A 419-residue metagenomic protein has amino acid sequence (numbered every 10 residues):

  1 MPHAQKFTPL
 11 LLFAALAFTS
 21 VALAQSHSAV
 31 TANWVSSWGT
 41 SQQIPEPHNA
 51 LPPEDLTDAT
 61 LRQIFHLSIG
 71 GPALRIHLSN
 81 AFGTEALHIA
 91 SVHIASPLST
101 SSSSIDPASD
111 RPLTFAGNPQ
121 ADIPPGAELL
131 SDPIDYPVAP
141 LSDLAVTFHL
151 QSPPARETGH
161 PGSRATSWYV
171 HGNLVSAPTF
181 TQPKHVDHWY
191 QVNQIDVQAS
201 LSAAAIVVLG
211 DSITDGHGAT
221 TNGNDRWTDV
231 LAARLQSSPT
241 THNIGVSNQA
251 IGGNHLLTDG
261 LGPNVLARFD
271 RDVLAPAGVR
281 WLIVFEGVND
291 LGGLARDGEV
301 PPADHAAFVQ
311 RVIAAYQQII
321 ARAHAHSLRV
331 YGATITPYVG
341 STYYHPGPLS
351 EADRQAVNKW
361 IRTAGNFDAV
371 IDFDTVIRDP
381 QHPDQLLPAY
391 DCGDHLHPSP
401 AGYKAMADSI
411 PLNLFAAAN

Functional and structural regions predicted by a protein language model:
M1-L11: Bacterial N-terminal signal peptides that target proteins for export
L10-T19: Bacterial N-terminal signal peptides
L23-L209, A219-N222, T240, A418-N419: N-terminal secretory targeting modules
W38, D55-Q63, A86, V92-L98 (+6 more regions): Conserved SGNH/GDSL esterase-like catalytic core that processes O-acyl groups on lipids and polysaccharides
S79, H149, L209-S212, N248-G253 (+3 more regions): Active-site-proximal beta-strand/loop segments in catalytic clefts of secreted hydrolases
L266, G292, I335-N419: Catalytic His-Asp segment of secreted/periplasmic serine-dependent ester chemistry enzymes
Y316-H324: Surface-exposed amphipathic alpha-helices with a cationic face
